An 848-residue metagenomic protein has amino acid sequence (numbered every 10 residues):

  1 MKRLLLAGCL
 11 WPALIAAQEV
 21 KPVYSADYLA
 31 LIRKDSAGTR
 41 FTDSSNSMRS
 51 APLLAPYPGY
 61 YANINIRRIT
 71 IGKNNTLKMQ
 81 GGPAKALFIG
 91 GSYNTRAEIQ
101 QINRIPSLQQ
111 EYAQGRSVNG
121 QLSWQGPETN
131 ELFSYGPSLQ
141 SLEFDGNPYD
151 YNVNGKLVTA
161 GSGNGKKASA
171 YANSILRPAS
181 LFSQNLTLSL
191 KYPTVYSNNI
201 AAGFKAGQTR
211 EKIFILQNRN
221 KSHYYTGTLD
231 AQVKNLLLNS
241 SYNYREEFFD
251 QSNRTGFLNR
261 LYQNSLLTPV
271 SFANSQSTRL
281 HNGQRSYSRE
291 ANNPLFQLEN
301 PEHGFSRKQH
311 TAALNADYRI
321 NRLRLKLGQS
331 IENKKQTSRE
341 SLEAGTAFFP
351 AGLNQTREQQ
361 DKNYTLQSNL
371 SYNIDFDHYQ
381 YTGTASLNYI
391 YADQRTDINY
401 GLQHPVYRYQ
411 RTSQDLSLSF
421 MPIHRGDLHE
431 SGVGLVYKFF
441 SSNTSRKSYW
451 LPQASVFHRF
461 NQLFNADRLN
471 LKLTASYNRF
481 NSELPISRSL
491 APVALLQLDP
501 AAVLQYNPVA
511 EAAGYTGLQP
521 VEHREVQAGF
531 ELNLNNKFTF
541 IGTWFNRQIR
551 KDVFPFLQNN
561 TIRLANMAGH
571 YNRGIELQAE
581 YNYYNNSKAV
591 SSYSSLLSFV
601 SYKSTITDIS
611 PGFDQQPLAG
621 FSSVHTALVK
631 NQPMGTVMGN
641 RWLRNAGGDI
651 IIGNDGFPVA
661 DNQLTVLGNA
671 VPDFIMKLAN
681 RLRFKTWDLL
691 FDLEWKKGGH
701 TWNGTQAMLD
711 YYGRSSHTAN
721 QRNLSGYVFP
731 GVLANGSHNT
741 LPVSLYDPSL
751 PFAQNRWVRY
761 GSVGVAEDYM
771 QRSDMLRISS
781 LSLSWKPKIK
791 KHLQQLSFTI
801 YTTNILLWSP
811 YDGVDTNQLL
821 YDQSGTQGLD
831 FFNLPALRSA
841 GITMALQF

Functional and structural regions predicted by a protein language model:
M1-A7: Sec-dependent signal peptide recognition, specifically the positively charged N-region followed immediately by
G8-A17: Hydrophobic h-region of N-terminal signal peptides that target proteins for export in Gram-negative bacteria
A16-P56, S271-H281: Sec-dependent signal peptide cleavage junction
P22-Y28, T42-S45, N63, N94-N103 (+10 more regions): Outer/extracellular conduits and scaffolds centered on Gram-negative outer-membrane beta-barrels
R40, N46-S92, S183-N185: A beta-strand signature from Gram-negative outer-membrane beta-barrel systems, especially the internal plug domain
E247-S265, I609-F613, P810: Low-complexity intrinsically disordered tracts that form flexible linkers/tails across taxa
S252-Q309, L498-Y506, G648, D655: Acidic/polar loop-and-plug regions of large Gram-negative outer-membrane beta-barrel proteins
S265-N292, R319, R324-N333, T337 (+6 more regions): Outer-membrane beta-barrel proteins and related beta-barrel translocases across Gram-negative bacteria
